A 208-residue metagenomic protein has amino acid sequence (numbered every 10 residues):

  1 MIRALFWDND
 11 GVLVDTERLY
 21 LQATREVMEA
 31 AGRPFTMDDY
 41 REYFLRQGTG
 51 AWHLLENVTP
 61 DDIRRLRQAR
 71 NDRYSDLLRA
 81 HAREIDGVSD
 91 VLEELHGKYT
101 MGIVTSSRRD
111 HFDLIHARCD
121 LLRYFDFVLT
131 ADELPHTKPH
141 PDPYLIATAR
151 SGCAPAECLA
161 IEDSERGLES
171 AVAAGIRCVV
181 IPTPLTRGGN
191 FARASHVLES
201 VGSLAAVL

Functional and structural regions predicted by a protein language model:
M1-R3, E93, Y99, R109 (+1 more regions): Asp-based, Mg2+/Mn2+-dependent phosphohydrolase catalytic module
I2-S89, E93, G97: N-terminal helical cap/lid subdomain that shapes the substrate entry/recognition surface in HAD-like hydrolases
T105: Conserved phosphate-coupling serine/threonine residues in phosphotransfer and NTP-handling enzymes
